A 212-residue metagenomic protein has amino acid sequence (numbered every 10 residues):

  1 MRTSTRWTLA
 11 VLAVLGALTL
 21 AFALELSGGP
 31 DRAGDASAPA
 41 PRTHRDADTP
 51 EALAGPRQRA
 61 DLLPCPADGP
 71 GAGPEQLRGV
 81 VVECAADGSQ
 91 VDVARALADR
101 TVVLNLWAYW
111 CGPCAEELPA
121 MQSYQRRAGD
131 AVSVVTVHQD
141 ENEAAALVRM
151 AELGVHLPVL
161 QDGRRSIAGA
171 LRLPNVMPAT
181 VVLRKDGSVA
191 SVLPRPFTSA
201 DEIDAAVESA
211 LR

Functional and structural regions predicted by a protein language model:
M1-E83: N-terminal targeting signals for export/organelle localization
R6-E25, T101-L106, Q139, V176 (+1 more regions): Hydrophobic alpha-helical membrane segments, chiefly transmembrane helices and signal peptide h-regions, characterized
E75-L77, A98-D99, G129, G154: Extracytoplasmic
A85-D87, K185: Short, ordered coil/turn segments that flank beta-strands lining enzyme active or ligand-binding pockets
V91-A115, M121, V134: Short active-site neighborhood of thiol/selenol oxidoreductases, capturing the structured segment around
L106-W107, R149, L157: Conserved hydrophobic/aromatic "anchor" residues that stabilize well-ordered secondary structure elements
A115-L153, G163, A168-G169: Structural microenvironment flanking redox-active thiols in thiol-disulfide oxidoreductases
M150-V155, G163-R212: Thiol/disulfide oxidoreductase modules built on the thioredoxin-like
